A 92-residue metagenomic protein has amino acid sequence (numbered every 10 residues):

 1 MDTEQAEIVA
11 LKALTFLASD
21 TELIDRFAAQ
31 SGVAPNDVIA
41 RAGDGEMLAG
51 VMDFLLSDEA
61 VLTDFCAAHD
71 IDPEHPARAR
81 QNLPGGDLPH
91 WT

Functional and structural regions predicted by a protein language model:
M1-T92: Metal- and O2-centered redox machinery and metal/ROS homeostasis
